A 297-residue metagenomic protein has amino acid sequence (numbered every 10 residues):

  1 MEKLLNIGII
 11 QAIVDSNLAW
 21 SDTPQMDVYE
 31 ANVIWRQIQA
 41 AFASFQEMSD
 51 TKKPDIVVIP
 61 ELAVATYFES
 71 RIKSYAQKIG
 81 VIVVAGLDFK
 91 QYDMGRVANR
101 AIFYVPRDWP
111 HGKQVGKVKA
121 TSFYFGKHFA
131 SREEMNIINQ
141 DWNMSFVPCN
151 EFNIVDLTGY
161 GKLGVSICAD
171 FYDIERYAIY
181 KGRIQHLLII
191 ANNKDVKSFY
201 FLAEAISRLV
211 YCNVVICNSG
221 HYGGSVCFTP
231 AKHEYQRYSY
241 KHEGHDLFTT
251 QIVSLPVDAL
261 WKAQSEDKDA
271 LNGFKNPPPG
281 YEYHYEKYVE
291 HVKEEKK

Functional and structural regions predicted by a protein language model:
M1-L5, V14-A40, S44-S49, G112-G116 (+2 more regions): Compositionally biased, flexible interaction segments
L4-D27, Y124-G126, G161-D170, L188-I190: Active-site-proximal beta-strand elements of phosphoester/diester hydrolases
I10-A12, E61-L62, G86-F89, H128 (+3 more regions): Active-site-proximal beta-strand/loop segments in catalytic clefts of secreted hydrolases
N32-F123, N193-D195, L202-E204, R208 (+1 more regions): Cys-nucleophile CN-hydrolase/nitrilase-fold catalytic domain and related Cys-dependent amidase chemistry that acts on
T51-I56, L157-G161, R183-L187: Short, surface-exposed connector motifs at secondary-structure boundaries
K73-V84, K162, F171-E282: CN hydrolase (nitrilase-like) catalytic-core segments centered on the catalytic cysteine and neighboring Lys/Glu
D93-G182, F201-L202: Active-site catalytic loop in hydrolytic enzyme cores
G273-K297: C-terminal functional modules of predominantly eukaryotic multidomain proteins
